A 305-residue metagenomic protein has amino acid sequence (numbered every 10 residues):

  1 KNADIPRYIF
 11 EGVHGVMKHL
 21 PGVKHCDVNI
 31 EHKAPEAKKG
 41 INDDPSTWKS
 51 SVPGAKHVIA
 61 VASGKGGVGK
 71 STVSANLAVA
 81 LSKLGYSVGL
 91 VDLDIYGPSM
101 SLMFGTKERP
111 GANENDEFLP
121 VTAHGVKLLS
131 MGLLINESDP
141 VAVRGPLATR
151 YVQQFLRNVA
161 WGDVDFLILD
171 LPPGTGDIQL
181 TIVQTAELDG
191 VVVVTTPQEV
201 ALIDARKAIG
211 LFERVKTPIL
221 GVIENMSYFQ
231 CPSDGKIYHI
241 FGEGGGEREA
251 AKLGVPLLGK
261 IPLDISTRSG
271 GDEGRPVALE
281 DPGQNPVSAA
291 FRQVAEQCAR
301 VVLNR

Functional and structural regions predicted by a protein language model:
K1, E11, L20, N29-K38 (+2 more regions): C-terminal lobe/tail of nucleotide-utilizing enzymes
K1-S63, T72, S130-L134: Domain-level signature for proteins that mediate thiol-based redox and metal-cofactor handling
K18, A78, S82, V183: Gly/Ala-rich phosphate-binding loop of Rossmann-like dinucleotide-binding domains, activating on the conserved
H57-I95, I209: Walker A/P-loop phosphate-binding motif and the immediately C-terminal alpha-helix
L81-V143, T149-L156: Phosphate-binding loop that captures ATP/GTP phosphates
L129, L171, Q184, Q293: Glycine-rich phosphate-binding loops of nucleotide-dependent enzymes
I135-I182: Phosphate-binding/switch loop-helix module in NTP-utilizing enzymes
G162-L169, T175-G176, E187-A208: Conserved Switch II/interswitch segment of TRAFAC-class P-loop GTPases
